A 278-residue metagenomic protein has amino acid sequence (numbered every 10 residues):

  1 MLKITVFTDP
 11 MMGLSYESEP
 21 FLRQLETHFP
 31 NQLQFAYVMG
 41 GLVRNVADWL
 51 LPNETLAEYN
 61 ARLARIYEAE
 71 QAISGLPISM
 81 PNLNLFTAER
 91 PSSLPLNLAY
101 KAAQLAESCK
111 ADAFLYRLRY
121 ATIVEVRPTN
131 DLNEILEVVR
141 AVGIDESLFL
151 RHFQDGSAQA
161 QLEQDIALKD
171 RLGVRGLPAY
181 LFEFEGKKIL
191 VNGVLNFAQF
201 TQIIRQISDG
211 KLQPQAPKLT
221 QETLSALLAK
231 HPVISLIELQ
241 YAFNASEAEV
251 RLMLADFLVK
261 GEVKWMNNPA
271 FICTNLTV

Functional and structural regions predicted by a protein language model:
M1-T5: Extreme N-terminal starter segment of soluble prokaryotic enzymes
V6, M11, S18-T27, Y120-V278: C-terminal cap of thioredoxin/glutaredoxin-like
D9-G13, L51-E58, A242: A short N-terminal beta->alpha junction/helix N-cap motif
P20-V126, L236: Structural alpha/beta surface segment adjacent to cysteine/selenocysteine redox centers across thiol/disulfide enzymes
